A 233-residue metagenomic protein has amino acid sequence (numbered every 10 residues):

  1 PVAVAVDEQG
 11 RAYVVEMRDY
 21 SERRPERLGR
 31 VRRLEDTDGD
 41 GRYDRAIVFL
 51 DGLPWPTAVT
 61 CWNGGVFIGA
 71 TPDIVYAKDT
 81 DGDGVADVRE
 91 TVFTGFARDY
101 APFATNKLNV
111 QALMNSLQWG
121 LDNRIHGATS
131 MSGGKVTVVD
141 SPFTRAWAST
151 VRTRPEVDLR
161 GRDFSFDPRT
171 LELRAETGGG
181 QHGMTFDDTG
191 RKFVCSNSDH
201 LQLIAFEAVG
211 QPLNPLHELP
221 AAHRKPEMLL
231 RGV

Functional and structural regions predicted by a protein language model:
P1-V233: Beta-propeller domains with acidic blade repeats across secreted/periplasmic ectodomains and cytosolic WD/CNH propellers
